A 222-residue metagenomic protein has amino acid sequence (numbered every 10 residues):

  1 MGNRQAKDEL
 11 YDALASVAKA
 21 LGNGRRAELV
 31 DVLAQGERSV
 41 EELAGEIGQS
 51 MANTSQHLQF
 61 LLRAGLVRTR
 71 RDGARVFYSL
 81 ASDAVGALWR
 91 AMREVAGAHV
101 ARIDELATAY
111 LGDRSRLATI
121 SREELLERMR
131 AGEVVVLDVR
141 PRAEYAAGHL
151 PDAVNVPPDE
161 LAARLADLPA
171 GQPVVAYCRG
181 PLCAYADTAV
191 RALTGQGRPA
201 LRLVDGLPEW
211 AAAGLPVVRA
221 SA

Functional and structural regions predicted by a protein language model:
M1-D12, A87-G132, D138: Amphipathic alpha-helical dimerization/coiled-coil segments that flank or bridge DNA-binding/regulatory modules
A13-A52, V76-A84: N-terminal helix-turn-helix DNA-binding core of bacterial DNA-binding proteins
D31, Q56, R63: Base-recognition residues in the alpha-helical recognition helix of bacterial helix-turn-helix
G48, G65-L66, L215: Short hinge/loop at the helix->beta-strand junction immediately C-terminal to the helix-turn-helix recognition helix
L58-Q59, L207: Short, hydrophobic-biased segments on the C-terminal half of alpha helices that form "recognition helices"
L62-D72, S79: Beta-hairpin "wing" of winged helix-turn-helix
L66, L168-A211: Catalytic cysteine-centered active loop of the rhodanese-like fold, especially the PTP/DSP P-loop
E124-T188, A220: Positively charged, proline/Ser/Thr-rich regional signature most characteristic of the Rhodanese/CDC25-like
